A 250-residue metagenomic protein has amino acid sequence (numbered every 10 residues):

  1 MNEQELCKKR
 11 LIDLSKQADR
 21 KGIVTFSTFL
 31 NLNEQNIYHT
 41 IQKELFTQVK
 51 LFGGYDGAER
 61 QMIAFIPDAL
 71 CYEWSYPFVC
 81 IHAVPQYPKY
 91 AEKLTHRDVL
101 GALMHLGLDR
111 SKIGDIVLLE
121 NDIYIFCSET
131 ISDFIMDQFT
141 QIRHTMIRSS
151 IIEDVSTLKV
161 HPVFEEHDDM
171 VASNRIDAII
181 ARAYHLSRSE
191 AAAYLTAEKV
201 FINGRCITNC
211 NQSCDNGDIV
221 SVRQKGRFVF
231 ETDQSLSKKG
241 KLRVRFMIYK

Functional and structural regions predicted by a protein language model:
M1-D177, A183, C206, S213 (+1 more regions): Ferredoxin-like alpha/beta domains used as RNA- or RNAP-binding modules
S173-K225: Basic (Lys/Arg-enriched) interaction patch that binds polyanionic ligands
